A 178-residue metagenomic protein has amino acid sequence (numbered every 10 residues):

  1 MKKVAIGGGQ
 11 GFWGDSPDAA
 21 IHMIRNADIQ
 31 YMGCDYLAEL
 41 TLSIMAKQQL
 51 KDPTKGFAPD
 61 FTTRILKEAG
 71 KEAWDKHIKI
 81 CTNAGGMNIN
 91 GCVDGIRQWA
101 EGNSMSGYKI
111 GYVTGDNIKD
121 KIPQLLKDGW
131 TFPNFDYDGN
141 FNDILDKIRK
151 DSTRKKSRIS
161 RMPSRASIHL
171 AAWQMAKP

Functional and structural regions predicted by a protein language model:
M1-P178: Non-transmembrane, aqueous-exposed alpha-helical and coiled segments at domain scale
